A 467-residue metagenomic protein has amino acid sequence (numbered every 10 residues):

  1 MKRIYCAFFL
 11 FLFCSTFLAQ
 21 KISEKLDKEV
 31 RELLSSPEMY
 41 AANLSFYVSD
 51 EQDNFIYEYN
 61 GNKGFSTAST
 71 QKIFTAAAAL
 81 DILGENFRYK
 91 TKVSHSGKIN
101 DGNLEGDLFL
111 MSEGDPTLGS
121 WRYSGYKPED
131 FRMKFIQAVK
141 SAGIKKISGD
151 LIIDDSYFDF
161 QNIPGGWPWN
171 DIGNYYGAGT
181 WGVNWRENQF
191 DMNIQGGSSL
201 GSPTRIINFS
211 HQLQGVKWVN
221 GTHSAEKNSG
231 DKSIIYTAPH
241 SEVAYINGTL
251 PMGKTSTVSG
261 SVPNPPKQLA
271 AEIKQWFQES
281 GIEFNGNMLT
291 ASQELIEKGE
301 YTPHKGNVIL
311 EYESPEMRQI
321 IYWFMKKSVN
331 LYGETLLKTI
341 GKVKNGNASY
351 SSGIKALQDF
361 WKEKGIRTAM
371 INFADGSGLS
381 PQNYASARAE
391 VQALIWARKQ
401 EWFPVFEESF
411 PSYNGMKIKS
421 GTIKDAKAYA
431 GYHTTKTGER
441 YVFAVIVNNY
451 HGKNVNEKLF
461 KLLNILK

Functional and structural regions predicted by a protein language model:
M1-E24: Bacterial Sec-dependent N-terminal signal peptides
Q20-Q52, Y57-G64, Q137-G143, I465: Beta-lactamase-like hydrolase cores
A41-F46, I321, G333, K427-A430: Short glycine-rich loop/turn motifs
D53, K72-A79, L151, V183 (+6 more regions): Residue-level preference for non-acidic, small/hydrophobic
I56-E58, Y312, K327-N330, E334-K467: Small-residue-rich helix-loop
E58-A78, I82, I321: Short active-site loop at a secondary-structure junction that contains or immediately precedes the catalytic residue(s)
I82-R367: Conserved serine DD-peptidase/penicillin-binding transpeptidase domain and beta-lactam-recognizing active-site
